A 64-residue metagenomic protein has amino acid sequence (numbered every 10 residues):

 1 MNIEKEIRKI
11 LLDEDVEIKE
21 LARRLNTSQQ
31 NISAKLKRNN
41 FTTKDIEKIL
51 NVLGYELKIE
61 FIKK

Functional and structural regions predicted by a protein language model:
M1-V16: A short, Lys/Arg-rich alpha-helix, primarily the initiator
N2-I3, E60-K64: Short hydrophobic/aromatic patches at helix-to-coil boundaries
R8, S33-A34, E47: Key DNA-contacting residues within the recognition helix of helix-turn-helix
L11, A22, L50: The alpha-helix within a helix-turn-helix
D15-Q30: Short alpha-helical DNA-recognition segment
E17, T42-D45: Residues that mark the N-terminal boundary/hinge immediately upstream of a DNA-recognition element
N26-F41: Recognition helix of helix-turn-helix/homeodomain-like DNA-binding domains that insert into the DNA major groove
K44-K58: DNA major-groove recognition helix of helix-turn-helix/homeodomain DNA-binding modules
